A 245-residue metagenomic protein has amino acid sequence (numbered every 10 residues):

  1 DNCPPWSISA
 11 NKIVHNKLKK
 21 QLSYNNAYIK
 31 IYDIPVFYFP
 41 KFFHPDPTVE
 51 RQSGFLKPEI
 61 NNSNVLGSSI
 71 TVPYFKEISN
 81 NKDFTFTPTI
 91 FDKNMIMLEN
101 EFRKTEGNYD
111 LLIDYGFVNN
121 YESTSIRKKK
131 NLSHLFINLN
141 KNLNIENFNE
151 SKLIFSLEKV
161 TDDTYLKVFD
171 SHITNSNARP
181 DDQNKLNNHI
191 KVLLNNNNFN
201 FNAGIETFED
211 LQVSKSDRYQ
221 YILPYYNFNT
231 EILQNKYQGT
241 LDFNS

Functional and structural regions predicted by a protein language model:
N2-P4: N-terminal plug
W6-S245: Outer-membrane beta-barrel proteins and related beta-barrel translocases across Gram-negative bacteria
